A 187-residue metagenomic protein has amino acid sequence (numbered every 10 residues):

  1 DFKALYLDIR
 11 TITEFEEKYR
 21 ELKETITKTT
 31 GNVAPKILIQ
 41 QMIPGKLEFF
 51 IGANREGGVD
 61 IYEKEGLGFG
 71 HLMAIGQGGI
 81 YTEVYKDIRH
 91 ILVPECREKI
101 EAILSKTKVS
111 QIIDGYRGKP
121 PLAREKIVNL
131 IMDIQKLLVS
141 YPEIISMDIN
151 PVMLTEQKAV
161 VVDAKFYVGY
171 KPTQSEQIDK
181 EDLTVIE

Functional and structural regions predicted by a protein language model:
D1-E187: ATP-dependent carboxylate/acyl-activation modules
